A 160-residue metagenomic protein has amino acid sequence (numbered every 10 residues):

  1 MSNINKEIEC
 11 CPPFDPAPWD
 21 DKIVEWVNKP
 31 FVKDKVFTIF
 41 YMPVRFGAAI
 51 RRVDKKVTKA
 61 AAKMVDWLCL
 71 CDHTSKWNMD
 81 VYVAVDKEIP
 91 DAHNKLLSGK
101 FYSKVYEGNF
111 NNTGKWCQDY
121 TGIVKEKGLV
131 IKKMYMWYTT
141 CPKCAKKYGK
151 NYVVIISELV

Functional and structural regions predicted by a protein language model:
M1-V160: A solvent-exposed interaction/effector surface
